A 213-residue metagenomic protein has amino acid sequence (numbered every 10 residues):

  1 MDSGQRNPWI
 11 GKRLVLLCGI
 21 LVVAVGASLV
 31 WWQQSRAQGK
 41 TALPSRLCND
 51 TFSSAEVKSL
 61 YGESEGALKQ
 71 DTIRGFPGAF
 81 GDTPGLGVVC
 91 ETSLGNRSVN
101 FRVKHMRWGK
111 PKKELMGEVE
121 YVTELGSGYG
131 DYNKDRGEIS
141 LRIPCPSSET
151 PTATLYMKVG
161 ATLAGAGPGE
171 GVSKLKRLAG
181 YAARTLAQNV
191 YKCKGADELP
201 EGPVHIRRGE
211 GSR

Functional and structural regions predicted by a protein language model:
M1, P8, L16, V23 (+3 more regions): Generic detector of intrinsically disordered, low-complexity, polar/charged segments
M1-D2, C193: Short intrinsically disordered, low-complexity coil segments enriched in acidic
D2-S3, S53: Helix-coil modules at protein/domain termini and other flexible surface or pore-lining loops, especially C-terminal
G4-Q34: Hydrophobic membrane-insertion alpha-helices, especially the h-region of bacterial N-terminal signal peptides
W32-V190, G195-R213: A small/polar (G/S/T-enriched), proline-flanked helix-loop surface module common in exported/cell-envelope proteins
